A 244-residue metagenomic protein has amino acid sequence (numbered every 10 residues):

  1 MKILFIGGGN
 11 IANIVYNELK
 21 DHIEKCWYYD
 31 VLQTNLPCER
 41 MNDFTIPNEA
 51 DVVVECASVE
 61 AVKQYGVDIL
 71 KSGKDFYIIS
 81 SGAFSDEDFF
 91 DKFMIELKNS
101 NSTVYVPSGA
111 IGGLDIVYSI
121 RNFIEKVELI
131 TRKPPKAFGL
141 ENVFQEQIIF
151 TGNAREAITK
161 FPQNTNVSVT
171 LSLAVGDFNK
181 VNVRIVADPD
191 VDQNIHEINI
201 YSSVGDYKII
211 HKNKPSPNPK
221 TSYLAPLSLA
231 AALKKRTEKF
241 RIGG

Functional and structural regions predicted by a protein language model:
I3-V15: Glycine-rich adenosine-cofactor-binding loop
I6, Y105, A110-G244: Active-site-lining helix/loop region of Rossmann-like oxidoreductase modules
H22-P37: NAD(P)-binding Rossmann-fold cofactor-contacting core
P37-E49: Short acidic low-complexity segments
I46-K71, A83-D86: Beta-loop-alpha module in the N-terminal Rossmann-like domain of NAD(P)-dependent dehydrogenases, especially those
E55, I78, T103-S108: General beta-strand structural signal in soluble alpha/beta enzymes
S72-D75, N99-S102: A short helix->loop->beta-strand "cap" motif at the edges of active sites that frequently abuts
S81-N101: Rossmann-fold NAD(P)-binding glycine/threonine-rich loop
